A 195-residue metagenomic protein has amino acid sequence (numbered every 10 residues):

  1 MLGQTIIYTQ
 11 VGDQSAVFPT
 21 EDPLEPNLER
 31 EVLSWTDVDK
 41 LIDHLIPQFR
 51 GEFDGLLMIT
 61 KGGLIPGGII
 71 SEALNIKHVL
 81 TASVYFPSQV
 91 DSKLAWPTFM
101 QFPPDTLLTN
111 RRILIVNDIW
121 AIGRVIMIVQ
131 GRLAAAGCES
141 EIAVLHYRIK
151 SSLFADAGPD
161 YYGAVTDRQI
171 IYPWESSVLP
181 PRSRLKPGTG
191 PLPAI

Functional and structural regions predicted by a protein language model:
M1-I195: PRPP-associated nucleotide enzymes
